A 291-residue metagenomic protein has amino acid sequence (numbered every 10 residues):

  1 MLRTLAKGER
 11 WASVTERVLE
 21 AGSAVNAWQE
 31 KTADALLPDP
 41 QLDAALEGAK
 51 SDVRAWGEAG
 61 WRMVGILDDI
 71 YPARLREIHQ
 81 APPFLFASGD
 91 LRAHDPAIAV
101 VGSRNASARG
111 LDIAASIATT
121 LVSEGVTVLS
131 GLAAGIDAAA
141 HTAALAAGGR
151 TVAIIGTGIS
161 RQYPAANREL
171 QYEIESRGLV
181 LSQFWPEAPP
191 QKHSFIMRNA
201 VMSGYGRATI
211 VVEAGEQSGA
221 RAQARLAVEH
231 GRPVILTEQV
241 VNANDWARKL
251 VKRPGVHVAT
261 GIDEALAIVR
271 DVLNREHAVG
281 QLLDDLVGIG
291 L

Functional and structural regions predicted by a protein language model:
M1-L67: Short, small/acidic-rich helices and loops at N termini and domain boundaries of DNA replication/processing enzymes
I66-L291: Glycine-biased, small-residue-rich flexible motifs in mid-sequence functional cores and linkers
